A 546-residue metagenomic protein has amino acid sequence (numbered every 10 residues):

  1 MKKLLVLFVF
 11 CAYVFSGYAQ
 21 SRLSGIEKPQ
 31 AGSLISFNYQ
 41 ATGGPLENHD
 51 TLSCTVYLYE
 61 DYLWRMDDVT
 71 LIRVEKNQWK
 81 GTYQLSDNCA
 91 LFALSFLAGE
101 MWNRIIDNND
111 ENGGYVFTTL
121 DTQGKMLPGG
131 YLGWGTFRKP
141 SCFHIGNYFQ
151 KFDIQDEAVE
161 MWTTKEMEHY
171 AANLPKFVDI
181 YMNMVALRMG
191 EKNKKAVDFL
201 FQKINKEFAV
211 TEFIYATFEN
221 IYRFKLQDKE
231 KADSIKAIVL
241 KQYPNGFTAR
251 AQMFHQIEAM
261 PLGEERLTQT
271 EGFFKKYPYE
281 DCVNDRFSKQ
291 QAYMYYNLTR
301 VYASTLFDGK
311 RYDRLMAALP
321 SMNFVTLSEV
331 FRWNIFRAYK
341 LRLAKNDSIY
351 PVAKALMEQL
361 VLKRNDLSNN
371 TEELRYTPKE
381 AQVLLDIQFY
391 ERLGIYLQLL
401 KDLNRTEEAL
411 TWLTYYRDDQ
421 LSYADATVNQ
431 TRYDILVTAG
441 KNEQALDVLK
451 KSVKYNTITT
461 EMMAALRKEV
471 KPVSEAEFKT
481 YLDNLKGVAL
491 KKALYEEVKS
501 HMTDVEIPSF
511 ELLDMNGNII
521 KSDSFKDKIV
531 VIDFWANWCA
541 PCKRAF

Functional and structural regions predicted by a protein language model:
M1-S24: Bacterial Sec-dependent N-terminal signal peptides
A19-A209, A216-E219, K229-E258, E265-K275 (+5 more regions): Glycan-association/targeting regions that enable binding to alpha-glucans and other polysaccharides
D153, G190-E191, K225-L226, M260 (+6 more regions): Structural motif corresponding to the intra-repeat A-B loop/turn of tetratricopeptide repeats
E166-A172, F201-V210, A237-F247, G272-A292 (+5 more regions): Solenoid-like repeat scaffolds
R337-Y423: Alpha-helical adaptor scaffolds
T438-G440, Q444-S509, D523-F525: N-proximal helix/coil linker or "cap" segments that precede and/or mark the start of modular domains
F510-V530: A short beta-strand-turn-helix
K526-D527, D533-F546: Conserved redox-active cysteine motifs that mediate thiol-disulfide chemistry, especially di-cysteine Cys-X(1-2)-Cys
